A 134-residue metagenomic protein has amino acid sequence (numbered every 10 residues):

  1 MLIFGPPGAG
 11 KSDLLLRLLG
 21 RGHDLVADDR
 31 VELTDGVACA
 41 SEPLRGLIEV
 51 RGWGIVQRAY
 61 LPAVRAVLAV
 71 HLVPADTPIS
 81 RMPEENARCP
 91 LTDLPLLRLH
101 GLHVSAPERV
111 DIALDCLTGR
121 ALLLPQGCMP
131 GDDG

Functional and structural regions predicted by a protein language model:
M1-L19: Glycine-rich phosphate-binding P-loop
S12-L14, G36-V37, P83: Hydrophobic alpha-helical segments, principally membrane-spanning helices and signal/leader peptides
L15, Q57, V104-S105: Generic hydrophobic/packing signal
G20-A75: Conserved nucleotide-sensing/catalytic segment adjacent to the nucleotide-binding pocket in NTP-handling enzymes
R65-G134: Conserved NTP phosphate-binding and transfer environment spanning the P-loop NTPase/kinase superfamily
